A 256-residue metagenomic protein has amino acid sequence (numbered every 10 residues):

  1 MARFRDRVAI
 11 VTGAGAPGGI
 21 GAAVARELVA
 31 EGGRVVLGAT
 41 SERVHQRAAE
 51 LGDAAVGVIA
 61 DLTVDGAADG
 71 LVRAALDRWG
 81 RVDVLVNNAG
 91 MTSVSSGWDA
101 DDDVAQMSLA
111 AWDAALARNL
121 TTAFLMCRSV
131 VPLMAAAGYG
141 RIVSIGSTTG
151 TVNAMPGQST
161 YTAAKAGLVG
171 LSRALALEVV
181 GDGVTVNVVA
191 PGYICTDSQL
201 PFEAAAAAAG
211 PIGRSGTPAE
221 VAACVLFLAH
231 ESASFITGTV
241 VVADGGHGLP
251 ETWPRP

Functional and structural regions predicted by a protein language model:
A2-V36: Canonical Rossmann dinucleotide-binding motif of NAD(H)/NADP(H)-dependent dehydrogenases/reductases, specifically
G13, L109, V143-G167, S172-G181: Catalytic loop of short-chain dehydrogenase/reductase
E31-R47: Conserved glycine-rich Rossmann-like NAD(P)H-binding loop of the short-chain dehydrogenase/reductase
M91, A105-F124, Y139, V143 (+2 more regions): Catalytic Tyr-X3-Lys loop
S96-V104, S108-D113, A206: Substrate-binding pocket helix/loop in short-chain dehydrogenase/reductase
C127-R128, R173: A short, exposed helix-loop element centered on a Lys and neighboring polar residues
V180, T185, I236-G238: Short, small/polar-rich loop/turn modules that mediate ligand/substrate recognition or access, typified
L226, T237-P256: Short C-terminal tail/terminal secondary-structure segment of NAD(P)H-dependent dehydrogenase/reductase domains
